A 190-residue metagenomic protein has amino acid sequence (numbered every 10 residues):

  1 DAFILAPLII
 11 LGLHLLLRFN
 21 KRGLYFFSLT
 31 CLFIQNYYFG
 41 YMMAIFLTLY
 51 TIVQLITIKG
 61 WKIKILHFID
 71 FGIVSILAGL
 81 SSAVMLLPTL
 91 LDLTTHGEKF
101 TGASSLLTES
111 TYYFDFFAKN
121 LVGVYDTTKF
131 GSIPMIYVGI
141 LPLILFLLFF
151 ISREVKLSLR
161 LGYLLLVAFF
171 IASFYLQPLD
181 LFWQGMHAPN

Functional and structural regions predicted by a protein language model:
D1-L5, C31-Y38, V124-K129: Active-site lumenal/periplasmic loops and adjacent helix-entry segments of GT-C-fold, multi-pass membrane
D1-L8, A44, Y137-L143: Membrane-embedded alpha-helical segments of multi-pass membrane proteins, especially the transmembrane helices
A2, N20, L24-S28, M42 (+3 more regions): Alpha-helical transmembrane segments of integral membrane proteins
I9-L24: Membrane-interface transmembrane helices that cradle and orient dolichyl/undecaprenyl
L11-G12, T30, I52, L147: Alpha-helical transmembrane segments of multipass membrane proteins
G12-L13, M43-L77, P88: Perimembrane helix-loop-helix junctions
L17, C31-F39, M43, L80-V84 (+1 more regions): Transmembrane helix irregularities
L66-G162, F169-Q184, N190: Periplasmic/ER-lumenal interhelical loops and adjacent helix-loop junctions in multi-pass membrane proteins
